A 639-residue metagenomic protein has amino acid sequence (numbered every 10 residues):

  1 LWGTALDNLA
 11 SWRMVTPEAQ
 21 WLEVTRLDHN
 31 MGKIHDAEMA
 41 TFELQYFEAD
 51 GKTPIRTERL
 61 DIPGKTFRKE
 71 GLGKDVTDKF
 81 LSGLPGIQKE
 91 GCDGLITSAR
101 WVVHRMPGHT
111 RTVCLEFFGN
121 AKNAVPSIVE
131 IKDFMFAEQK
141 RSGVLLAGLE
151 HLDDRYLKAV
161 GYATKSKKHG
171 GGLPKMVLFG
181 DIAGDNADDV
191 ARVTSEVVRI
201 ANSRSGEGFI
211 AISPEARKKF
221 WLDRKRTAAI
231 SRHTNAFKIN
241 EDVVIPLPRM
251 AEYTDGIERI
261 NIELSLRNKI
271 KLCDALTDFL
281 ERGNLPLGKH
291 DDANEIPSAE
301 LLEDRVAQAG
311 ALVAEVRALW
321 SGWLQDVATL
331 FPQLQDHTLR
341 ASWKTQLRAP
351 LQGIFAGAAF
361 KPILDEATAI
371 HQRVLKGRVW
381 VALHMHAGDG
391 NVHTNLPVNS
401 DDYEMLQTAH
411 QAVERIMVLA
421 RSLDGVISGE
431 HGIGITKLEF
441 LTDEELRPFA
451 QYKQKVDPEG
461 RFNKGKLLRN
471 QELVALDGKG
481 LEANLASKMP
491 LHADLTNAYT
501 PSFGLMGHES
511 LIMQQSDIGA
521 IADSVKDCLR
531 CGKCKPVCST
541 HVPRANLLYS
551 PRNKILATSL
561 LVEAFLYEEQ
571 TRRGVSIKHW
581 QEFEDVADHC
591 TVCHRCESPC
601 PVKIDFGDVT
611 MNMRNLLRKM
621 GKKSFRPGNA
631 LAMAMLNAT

Functional and structural regions predicted by a protein language model:
L1-E130, R461-N463, V474-N497, S510: FAD-binding subdomain of flavoenzyme oxidoreductases
K89, L95-Q407: C-terminal substrate-recognition/cap domain of FAD-linked oxidoreductases
T194, D402-A420, P448: Helical (often loop-to-helix) elements that flank the catalytic cores of nucleotide-handling enzymes
R226-N235, I239, N268, A293-S298 (+2 more regions): Activity-critical C-terminal alpha-helical subdomain
S231-T234, Y567-T639: Iron-sulfur-cluster electron-transfer modules
M250, I521-H541, W580-I604: Cysteine-centered iron-sulfur cluster-binding motifs in ferredoxin-type domains/subunits of redox enzymes
V426-I433, K464-L467, T540, V602: Short acidic/histidine-rich active-site segments
K464-R469, L473-G519, R544-Y567, G607 (+2 more regions): Non-ligating segments of multi-cofactor redox enzymes
